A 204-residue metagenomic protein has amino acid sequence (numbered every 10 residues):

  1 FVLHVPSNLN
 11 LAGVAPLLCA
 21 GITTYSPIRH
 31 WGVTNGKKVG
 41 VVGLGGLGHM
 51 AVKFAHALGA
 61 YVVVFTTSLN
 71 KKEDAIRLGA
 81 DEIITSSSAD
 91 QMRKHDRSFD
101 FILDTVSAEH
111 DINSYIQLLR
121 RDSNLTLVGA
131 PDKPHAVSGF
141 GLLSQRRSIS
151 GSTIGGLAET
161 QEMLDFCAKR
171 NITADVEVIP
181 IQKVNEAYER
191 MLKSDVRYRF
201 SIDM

Functional and structural regions predicted by a protein language model:
F1-V42: NAD(P)H dinucleotide-binding glycine-rich loop of Rossmann-like/cofactor-binding domains, especially the beta1-alpha1
A20, G43-L47, A130: Glycine-rich Rossmann-fold phosphate-binding loop(s) that bind the pyrophosphate of adenine dinucleotide cofactors
R29, H49-A57: Surface-exposed amphipathic alpha-helices with a cationic face
N35-L44, H56-S114: Adenosine-nucleotide cofactor-binding segment
G45, S68, P131, G155: Residues in the short beta-alpha loop(s) of Rossmann-like NAD(P)-binding domains
L119-R121: Helix-to-beta-strand junctions that scaffold the AdoMet/dcAdoMet cofactor pocket in Class I SAM-dependent enzymes
S123-T126, V137-E177: Rossmann-fold dehydrogenase core element
L157-M204: C-terminal hydrophobic helical "lid"/dimerization subdomain of Rossmann-like NAD(P)H-dependent oxidoreductases
